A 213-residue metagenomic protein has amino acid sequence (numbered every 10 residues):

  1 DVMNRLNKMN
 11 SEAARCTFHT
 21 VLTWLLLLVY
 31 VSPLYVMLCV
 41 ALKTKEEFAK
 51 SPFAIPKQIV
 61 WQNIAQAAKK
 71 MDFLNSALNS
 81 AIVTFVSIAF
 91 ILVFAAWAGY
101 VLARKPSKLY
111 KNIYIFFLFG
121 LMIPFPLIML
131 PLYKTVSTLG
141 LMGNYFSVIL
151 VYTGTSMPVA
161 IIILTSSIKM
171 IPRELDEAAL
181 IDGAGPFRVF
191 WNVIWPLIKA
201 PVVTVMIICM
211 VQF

Functional and structural regions predicted by a protein language model:
D1-V2: Short, Lys/Arg-enriched N-terminal segments with co-localized hydrophobic residues within the first ~10-30 amino acids
L6-M9, R15-F213: A structural signal for multi-pass alpha-helical bundles of membrane permease subunits that mediate small-molecule
